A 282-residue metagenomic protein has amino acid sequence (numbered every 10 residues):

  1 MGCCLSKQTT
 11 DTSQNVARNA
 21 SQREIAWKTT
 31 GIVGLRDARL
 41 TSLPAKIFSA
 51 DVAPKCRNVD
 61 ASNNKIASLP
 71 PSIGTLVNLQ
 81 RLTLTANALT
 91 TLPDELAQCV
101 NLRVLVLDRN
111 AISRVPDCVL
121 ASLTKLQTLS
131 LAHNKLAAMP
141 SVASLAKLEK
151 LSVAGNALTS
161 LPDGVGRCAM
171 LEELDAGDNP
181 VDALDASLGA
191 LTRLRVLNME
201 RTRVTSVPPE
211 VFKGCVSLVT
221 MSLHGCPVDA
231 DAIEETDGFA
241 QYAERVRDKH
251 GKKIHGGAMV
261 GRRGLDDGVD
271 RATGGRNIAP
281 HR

Functional and structural regions predicted by a protein language model:
M1-H133, A137, S141-S152, D163 (+2 more regions): The feature captures the LRR N-terminal capping module
N156: Conserved N-box asparagine in the HATPase_c
T159-P227: Ankyrin-repeat and related helical/solenoid repeat scaffolds used for protein-protein interactions
